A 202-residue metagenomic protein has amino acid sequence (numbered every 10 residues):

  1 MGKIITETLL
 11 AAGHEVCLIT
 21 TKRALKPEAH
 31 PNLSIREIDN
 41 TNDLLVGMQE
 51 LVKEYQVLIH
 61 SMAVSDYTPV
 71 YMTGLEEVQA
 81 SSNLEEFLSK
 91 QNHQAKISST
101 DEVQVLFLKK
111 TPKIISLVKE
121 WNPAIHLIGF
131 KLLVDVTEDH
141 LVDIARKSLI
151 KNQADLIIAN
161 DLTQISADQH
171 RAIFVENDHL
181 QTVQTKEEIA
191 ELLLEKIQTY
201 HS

Functional and structural regions predicted by a protein language model:
M1-L132, V136-S202: A cross-family phosphate/adenosyl-ligand binding-site feature
